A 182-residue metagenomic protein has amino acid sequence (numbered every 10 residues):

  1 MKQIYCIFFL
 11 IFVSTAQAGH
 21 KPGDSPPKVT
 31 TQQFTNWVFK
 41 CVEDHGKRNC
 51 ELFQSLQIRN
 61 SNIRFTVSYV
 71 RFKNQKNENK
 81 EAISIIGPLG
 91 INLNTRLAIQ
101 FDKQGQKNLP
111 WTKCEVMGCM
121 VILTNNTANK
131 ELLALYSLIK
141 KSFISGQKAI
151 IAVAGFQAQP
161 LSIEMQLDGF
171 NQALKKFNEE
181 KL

Functional and structural regions predicted by a protein language model:
I4-V13: Sec-dependent N-terminal signal peptides
A18-L182: A generic "folded-domain core" signal
